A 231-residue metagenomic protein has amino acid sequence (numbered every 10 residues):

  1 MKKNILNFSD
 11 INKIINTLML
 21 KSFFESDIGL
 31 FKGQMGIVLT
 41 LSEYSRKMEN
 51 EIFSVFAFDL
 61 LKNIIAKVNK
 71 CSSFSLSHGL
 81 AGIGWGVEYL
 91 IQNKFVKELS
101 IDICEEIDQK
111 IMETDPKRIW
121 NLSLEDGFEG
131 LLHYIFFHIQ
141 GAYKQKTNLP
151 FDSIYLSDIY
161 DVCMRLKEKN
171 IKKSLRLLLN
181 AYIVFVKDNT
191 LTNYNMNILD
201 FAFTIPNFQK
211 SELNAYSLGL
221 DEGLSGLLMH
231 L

Functional and structural regions predicted by a protein language model:
M1-L231: Glycan-recognition and catalytic cores of secretory/periplasmic carbohydrate-active enzymes
